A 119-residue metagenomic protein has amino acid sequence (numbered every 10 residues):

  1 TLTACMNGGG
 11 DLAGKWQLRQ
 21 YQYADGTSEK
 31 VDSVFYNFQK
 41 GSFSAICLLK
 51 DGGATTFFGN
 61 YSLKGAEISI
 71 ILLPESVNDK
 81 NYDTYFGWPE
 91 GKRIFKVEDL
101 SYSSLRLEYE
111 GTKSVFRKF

Functional and structural regions predicted by a protein language model:
C5-N60, K64-F119: Lipid interaction determinants
